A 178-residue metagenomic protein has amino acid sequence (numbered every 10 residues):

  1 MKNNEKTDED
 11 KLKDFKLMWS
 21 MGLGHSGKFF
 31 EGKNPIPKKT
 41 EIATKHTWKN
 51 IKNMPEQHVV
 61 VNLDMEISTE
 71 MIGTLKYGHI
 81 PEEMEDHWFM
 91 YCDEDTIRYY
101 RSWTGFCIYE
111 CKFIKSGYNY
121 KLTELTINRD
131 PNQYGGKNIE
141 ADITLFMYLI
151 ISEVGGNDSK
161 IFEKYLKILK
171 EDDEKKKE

Functional and structural regions predicted by a protein language model:
K2-N3: Contiguous mid-protein beta-loop-alpha structural module that forms a pocket-lining wall or clamp of enzyme active
K11-T96: Negatively charged, low-complexity tracts enriched in Asp/Glu with abundant Ser/Thr
E70, H79, C92-E94, G117-T123 (+1 more regions): A structural signal for the main folded, soluble domain(s) of proteins
L75, F89, I97-R101, Y118 (+2 more regions): Intrinsically disordered, low-complexity segments enriched in small/polar residues
M90, I97-K115, E124-L125: Canonical SH2 domain fold
N119-E178: Polybasic, proline/glycine-rich intrinsically disordered low-complexity segments
